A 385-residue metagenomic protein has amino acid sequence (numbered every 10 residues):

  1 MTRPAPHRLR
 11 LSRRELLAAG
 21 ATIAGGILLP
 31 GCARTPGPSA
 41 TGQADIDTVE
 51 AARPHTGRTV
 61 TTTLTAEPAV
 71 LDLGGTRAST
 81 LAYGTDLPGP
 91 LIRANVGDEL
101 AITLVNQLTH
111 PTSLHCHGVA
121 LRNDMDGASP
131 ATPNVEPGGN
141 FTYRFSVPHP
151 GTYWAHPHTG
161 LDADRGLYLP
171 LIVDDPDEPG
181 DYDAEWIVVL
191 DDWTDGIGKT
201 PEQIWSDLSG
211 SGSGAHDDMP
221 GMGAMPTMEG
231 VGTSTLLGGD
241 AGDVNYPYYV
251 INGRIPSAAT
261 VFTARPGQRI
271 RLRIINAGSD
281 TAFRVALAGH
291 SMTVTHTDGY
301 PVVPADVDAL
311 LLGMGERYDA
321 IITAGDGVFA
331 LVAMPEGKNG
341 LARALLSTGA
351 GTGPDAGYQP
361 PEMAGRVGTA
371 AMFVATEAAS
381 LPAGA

Functional and structural regions predicted by a protein language model:
M1-L11, T22-G26: N-terminal secretory signal peptides
A18-A19, L28, A33-T63, L167-S211 (+2 more regions): Extended terminal and domain-junction accessory segments
G20-C32, D126-S129, P137: Generic N-terminal leader segments that precede the first folded domain
R58-G180, D280-L310, A330-L341: Histidine- and aromatic-enriched segments that form or immediately flank copper-ligand environments
P68, D98, G139, V147-H149 (+7 more regions): Short, flexible loop/turn elements at secondary-structure junctions
R77, L190-R265: Mobile cap/lid helix-loop segments that border enzyme active or cofactor-binding sites and regulate substrate access
A101-T103, T142-S146, W154-H156, I187-V189 (+2 more regions): Residues within well-ordered beta-strands of beta-sheet-rich folds
M125-E136, E229-V374: Histidine- and aromatic-rich segments of cupredoxin/plastocyanin-like copper-binding domains
